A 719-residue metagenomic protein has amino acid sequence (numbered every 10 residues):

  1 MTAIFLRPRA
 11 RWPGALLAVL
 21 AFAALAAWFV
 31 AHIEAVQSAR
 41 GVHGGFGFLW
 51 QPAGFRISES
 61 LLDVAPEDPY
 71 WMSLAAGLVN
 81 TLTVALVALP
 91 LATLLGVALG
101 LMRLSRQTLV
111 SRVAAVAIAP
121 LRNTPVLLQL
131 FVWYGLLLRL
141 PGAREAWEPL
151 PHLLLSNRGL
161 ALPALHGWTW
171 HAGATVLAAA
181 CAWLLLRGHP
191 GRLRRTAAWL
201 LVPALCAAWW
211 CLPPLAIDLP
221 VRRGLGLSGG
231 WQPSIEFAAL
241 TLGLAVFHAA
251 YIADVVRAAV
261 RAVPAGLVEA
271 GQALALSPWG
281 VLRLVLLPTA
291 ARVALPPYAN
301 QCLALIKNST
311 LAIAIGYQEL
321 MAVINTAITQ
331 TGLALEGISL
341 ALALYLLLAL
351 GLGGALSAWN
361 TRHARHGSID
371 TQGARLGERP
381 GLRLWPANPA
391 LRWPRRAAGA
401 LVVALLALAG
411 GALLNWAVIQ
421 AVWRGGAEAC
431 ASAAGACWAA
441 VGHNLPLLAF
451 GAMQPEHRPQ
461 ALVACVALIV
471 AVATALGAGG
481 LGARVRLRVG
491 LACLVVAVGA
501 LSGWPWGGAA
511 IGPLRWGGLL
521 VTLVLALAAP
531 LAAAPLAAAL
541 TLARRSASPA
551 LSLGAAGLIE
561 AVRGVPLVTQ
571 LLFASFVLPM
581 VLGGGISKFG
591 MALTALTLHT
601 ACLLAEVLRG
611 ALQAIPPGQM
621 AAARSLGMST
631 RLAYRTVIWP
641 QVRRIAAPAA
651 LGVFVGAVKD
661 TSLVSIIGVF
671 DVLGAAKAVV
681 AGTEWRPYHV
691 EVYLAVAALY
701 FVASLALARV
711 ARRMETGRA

Functional and structural regions predicted by a protein language model:
M1-A719: Transmembrane alpha-helices and adjacent helix-loop boundaries
